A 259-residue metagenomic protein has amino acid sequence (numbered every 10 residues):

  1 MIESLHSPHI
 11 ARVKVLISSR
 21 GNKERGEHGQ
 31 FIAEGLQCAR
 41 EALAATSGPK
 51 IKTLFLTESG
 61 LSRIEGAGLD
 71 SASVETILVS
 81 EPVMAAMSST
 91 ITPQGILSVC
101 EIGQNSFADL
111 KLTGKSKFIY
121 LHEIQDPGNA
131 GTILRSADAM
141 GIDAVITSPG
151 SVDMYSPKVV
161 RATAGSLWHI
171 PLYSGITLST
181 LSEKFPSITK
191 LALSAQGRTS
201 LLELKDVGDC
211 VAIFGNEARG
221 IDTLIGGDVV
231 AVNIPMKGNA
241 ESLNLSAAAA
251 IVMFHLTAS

Functional and structural regions predicted by a protein language model:
M1-H6, E75-S80, I170-T180: Short acidic-hydrophobic, aromatic-tinged amphipathic segments that line or gate anion-handling sites
M1-R63, S151-D153: Boundary-proximal intrinsically disordered activation/regulatory segments immediately upstream of a helical core
G35, D126-T132, L243-A248: Amphipathic alpha-helical repeat scaffolds
S62-S73, L224-I225: Short, aromatic/basic amphipathic alpha-helical patches
L69, S73-V99: Glycine/small-residue-rich loop that forms an oxyanion/phosphate-binding "nest" at active or ligand-binding sites
S98, S136-M140, S151-W168, T223-S259: Structured adenosyl-cofactor binding patch, chiefly the S-adenosyl-L-methionine
Q104-Q196: RNA substrate-binding interface of SAM-dependent RNA methyltransferases
L191-E241: Active-site/ligand-binding-proximal alpha/beta "capping" segment
